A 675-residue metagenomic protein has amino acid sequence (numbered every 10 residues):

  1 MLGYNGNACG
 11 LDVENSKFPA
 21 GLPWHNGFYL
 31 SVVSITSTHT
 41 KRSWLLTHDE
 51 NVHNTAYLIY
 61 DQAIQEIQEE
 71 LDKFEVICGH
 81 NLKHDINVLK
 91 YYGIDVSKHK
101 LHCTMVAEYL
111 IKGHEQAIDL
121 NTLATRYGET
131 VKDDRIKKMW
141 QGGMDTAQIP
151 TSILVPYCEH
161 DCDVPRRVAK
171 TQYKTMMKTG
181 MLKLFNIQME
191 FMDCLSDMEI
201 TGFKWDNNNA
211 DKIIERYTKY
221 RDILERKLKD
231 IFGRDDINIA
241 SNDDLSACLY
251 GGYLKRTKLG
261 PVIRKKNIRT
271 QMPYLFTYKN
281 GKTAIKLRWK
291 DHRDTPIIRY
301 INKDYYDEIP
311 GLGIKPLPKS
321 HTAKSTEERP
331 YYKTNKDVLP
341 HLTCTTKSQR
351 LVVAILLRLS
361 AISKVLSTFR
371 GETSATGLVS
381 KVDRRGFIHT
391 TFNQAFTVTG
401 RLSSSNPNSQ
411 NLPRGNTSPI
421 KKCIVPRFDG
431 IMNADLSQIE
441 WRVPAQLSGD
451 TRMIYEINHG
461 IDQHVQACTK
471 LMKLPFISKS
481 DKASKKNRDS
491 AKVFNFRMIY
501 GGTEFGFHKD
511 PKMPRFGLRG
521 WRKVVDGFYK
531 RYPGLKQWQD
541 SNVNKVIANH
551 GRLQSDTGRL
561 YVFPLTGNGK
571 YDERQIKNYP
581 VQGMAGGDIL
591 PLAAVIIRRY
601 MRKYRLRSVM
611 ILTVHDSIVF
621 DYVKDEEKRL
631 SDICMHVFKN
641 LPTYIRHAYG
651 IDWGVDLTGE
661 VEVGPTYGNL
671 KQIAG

Functional and structural regions predicted by a protein language model:
M1-L30, S34-R42, L46, E115 (+8 more regions): Conserved "right-hand" nucleotidyltransferase catalytic core of DNA-directed polymerases
C9-L11, G79-H80, L101-V106, I424-E440 (+2 more regions): Conserved catalytic palm subdomain of right-hand nucleotidyl-transferase polymerases, strongest for RNA-directed enzymes
F18, K83-I94, A107-I111, L245-L254 (+3 more regions): Short active-site loop/helix that positions an aromatic residue
F28-M177, Q466-M472, I477-S480: Active-site-proximal helix-loop-helix substrate-binding element of RNase H-like nuclease domains
S34-T38, Y127, H389-I477: Function-dense linear segments that define catalytic or interfacial modules in macromolecule-processing proteins
I200, T322-S325, H389, Q394-T397 (+5 more regions): Conserved catalytic core of nucleic-acid polymerases
T368, S374, V379-V382, G415 (+5 more regions): Short, contiguous acidic/charged loop-to-helix segments that flank catalytic cores in large enzymes
M635-H647: A common structural junction motif
